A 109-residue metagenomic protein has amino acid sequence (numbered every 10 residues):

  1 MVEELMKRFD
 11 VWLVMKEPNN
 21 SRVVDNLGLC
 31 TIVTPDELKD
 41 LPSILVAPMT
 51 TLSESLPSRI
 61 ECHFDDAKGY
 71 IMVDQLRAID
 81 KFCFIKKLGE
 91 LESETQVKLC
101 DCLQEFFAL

Functional and structural regions predicted by a protein language model:
M1-L109: Conserved functional hotspots at enzyme active or ligand-binding sites that engage polyanionic ligands
